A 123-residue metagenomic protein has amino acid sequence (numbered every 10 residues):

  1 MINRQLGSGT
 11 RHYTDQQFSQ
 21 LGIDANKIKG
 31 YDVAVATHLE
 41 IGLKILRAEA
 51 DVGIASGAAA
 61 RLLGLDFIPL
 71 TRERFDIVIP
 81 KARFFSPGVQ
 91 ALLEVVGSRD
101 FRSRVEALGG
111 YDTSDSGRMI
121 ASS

Functional and structural regions predicted by a protein language model:
M1-Q17: Short loop->beta-strand "edge-of-pocket" segments that line small-molecule binding or catalytic clefts across diverse
I23, H38-I45: A contiguous binding-surface segment within folded domains or other stable secondary-structure elements
D24-T37: Short beta-strand-to-loop elements that line the ligand-binding cleft of bilobed periplasmic-binding protein-like
G42-T71: A ligand-binding cleft/hinge motif common to bilobed small-molecule-binding domains
L65-E94, T113-A121: Periplasmic-binding protein-like
V96-D112: Periplasmic-binding protein-like
